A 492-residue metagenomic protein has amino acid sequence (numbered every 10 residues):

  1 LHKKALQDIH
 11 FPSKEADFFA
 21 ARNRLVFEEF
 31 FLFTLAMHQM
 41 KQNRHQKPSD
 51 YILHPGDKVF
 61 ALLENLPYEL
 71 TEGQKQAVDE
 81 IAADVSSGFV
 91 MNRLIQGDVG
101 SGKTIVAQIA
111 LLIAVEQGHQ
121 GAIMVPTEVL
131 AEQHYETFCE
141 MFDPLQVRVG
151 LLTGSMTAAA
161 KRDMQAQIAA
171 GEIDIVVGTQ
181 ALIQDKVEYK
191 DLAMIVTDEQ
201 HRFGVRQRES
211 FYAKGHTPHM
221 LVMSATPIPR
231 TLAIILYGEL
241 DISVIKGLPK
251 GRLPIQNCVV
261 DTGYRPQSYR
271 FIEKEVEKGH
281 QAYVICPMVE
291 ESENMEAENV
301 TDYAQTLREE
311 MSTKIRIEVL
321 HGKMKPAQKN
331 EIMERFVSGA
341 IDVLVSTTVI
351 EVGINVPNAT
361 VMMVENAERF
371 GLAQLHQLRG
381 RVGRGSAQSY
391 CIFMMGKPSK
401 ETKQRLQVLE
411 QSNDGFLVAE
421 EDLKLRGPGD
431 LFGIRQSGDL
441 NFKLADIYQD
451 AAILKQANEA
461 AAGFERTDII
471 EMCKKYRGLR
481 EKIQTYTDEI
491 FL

Functional and structural regions predicted by a protein language model:
L1-N65: Upstream accessory/linker segments immediately N-terminal to the RecA-like ATPase cores of bacterial MutS and a subset
K3-Q7, R24-F33, T347, H376 (+3 more regions): Non-catalytic, well-ordered alpha-helical scaffold segments
D17-L25, N65-Y68, V125, V259 (+3 more regions): Generic amphipathic alpha-helical segments used as scaffolds and interaction surfaces in large, multi-domain proteins
H45-P48, E290-M295, E471-K475, I490: C-terminal helical "lid" subdomain and adjoining coupling/linker elements of P-loop NTPases
K47, Q76-D79, V90-Q407: Inter-lobe coupling/hinge segments of SF2-like helicase ATPases
P48-Q96: Conserved pre-motif I regulatory segment
S49-D57, K246-P249, G385, F432-R435 (+1 more regions): Flexible hinge/switch segments at interdomain interfaces of large molecular machines
E334-V343, I350-P357, M362-E365, G380 (+3 more regions): Accessory helical-bundle/CTD segments and flexible terminal tails appended to RecA-like ATPase motors
